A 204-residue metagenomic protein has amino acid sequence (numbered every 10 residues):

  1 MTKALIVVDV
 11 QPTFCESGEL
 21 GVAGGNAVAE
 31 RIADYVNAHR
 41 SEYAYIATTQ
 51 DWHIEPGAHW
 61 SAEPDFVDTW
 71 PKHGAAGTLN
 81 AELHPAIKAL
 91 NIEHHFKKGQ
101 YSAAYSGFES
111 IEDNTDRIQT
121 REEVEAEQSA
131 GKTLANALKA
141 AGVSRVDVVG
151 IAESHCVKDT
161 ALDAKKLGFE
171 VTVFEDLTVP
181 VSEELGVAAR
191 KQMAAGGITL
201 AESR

Functional and structural regions predicted by a protein language model:
M1-L5: Extreme N-terminal starter segment of soluble prokaryotic enzymes
V8, Q50, E175: Active-site flanking residues adjacent to catalytic metal/cofactor-binding acidic residues
P12, I54, E153, T178-V179: Short, glycine/acidic-enriched loop or turn micro-motifs at the edges of active sites
C15-G25: Acidic/histidine-rich helix-loop elements that form or flank divalent-metal/phosphate-binding sites at the catalytic
E30-R145: Active-site alpha/beta core segments
Y35-V36, V157-K166: Histidine-anchored nucleotide/phosphate-binding helix
T172-G186: Short, flexible loop segments at boundaries between secondary-structure elements
T199-R204: Short acidic-hydrophobic, aromatic-tinged amphipathic segments that line or gate anion-handling sites
